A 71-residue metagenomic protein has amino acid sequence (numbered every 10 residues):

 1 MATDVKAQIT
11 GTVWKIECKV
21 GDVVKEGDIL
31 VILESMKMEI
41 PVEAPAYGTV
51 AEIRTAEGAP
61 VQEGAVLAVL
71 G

Functional and structural regions predicted by a protein language model:
M1-T12, I32-P45: Short beta-strand-turn/beta-hairpin segments enriched in glycine/proline and small hydrophobics that form edge-strand
I9, K19, A46, A56: Short, ordered coil/turn segments that flank beta-strands lining enzyme active or ligand-binding pockets
K15-K19, V23, E52-T55: Short histidine-centered loop motifs in beta-beta connectors
K25-P41, Q62-G71: Short hydrophobic beta/alpha edge segments that flank linear recognition/processing sites
G48, I53-L67: PDZ-domain C-terminal substructure recognizer with occasional recognition of PDZ-binding tails
